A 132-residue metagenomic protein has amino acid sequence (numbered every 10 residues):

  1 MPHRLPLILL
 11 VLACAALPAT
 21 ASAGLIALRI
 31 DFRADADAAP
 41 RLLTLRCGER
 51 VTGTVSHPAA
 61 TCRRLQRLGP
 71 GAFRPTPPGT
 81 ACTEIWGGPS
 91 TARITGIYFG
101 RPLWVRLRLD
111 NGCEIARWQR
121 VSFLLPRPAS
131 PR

Functional and structural regions predicted by a protein language model:
P2-R132: N- and C-terminal low-complexity/disordered segments
